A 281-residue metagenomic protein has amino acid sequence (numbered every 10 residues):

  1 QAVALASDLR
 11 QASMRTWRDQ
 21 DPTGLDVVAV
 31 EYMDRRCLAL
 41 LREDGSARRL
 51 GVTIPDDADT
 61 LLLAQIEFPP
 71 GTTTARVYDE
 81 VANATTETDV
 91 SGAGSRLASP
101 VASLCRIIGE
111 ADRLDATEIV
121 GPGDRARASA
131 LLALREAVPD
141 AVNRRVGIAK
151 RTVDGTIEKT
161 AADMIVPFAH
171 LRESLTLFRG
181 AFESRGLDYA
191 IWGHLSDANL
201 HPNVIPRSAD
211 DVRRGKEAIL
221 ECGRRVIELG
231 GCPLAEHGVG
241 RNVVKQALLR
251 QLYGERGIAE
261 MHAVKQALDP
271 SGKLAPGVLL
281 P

Functional and structural regions predicted by a protein language model:
Q1-P281: Noncatalytic alpha-helical scaffold of FAD-dependent oxidoreductases
